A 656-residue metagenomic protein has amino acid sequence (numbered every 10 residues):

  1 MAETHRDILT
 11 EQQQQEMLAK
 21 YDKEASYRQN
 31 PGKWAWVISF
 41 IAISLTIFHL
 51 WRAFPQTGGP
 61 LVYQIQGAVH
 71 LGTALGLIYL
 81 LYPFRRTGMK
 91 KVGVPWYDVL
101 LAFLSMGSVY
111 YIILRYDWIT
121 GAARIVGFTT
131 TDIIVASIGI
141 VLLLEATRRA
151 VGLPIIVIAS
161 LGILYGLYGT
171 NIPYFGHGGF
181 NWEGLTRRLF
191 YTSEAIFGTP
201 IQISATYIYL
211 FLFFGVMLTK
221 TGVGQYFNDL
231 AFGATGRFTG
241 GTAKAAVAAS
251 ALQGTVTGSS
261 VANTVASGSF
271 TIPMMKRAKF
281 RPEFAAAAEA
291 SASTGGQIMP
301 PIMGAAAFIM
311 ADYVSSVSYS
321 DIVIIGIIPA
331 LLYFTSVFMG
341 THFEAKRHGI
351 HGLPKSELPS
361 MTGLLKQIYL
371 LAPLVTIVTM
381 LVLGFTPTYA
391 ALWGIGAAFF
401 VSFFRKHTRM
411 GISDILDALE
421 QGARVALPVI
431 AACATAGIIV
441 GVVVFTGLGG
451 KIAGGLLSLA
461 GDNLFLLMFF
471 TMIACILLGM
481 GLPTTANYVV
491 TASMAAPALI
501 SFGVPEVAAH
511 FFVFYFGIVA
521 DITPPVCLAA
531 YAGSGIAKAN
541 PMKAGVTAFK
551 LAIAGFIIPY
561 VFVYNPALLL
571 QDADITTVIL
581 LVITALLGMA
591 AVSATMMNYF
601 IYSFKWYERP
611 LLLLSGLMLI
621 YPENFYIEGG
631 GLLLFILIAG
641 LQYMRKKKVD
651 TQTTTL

Functional and structural regions predicted by a protein language model:
M1-V126, I133-S137, K646: Conserved, well-structured core domains of diverse proteins
A2-W36, I324-V425, L528-L617, K646-L656: Long, contiguous bundles of hydrophobic transmembrane helices that form the permeation core of multi-pass
A53-G58, L81-V92, I119, I138-L153 (+4 more regions): Membrane-water interface regions at transmembrane-helix termini and the short interhelical loops of multi-pass membrane
Q66-G72, Q202-L212, D321-S336, T386-I395 (+2 more regions): Alpha-helical transmembrane segments
G107, E145, A150, S160-F175 (+9 more regions): Core transmembrane alpha-helical segments of multi-pass membrane transporters/permeases
T130-I134, E194-Y207, G233-V247, A278-F284 (+5 more regions): Membrane-interfacial loop-to-helix junctions in multi-pass transporters
R148, G215-T219, S250-S259, S291-Q297 (+5 more regions): Transmembrane alpha-helix interface/packing and boundary motifs in multi-pass membrane proteins, characterized by
N228-G296, I302, A306, T484-F516 (+1 more regions): Hydrophobic transmembrane alpha-helices that form the pore/transport pathway of multi-pass ion and small-solute
